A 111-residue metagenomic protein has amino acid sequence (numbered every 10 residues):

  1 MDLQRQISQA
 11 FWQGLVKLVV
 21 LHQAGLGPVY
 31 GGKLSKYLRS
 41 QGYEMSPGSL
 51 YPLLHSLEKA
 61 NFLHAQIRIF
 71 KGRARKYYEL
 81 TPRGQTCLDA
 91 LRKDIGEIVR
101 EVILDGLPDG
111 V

Functional and structural regions predicted by a protein language model:
M1-Q9: Short, Lys/Arg-enriched N-terminal segment that forms or immediately precedes the first helix of a structured domain
S8-S49: N-terminal helix-turn-helix DNA-binding core of bacterial DNA-binding proteins
K36, E58-K59: Alpha-helical residues within the helix-turn-helix
S49-L50, G84: Helical "lid/switch" subdomain of P-loop NTPase nucleotide-binding domains
Y51-S56: Short, hydrophobic-biased segments on the C-terminal half of alpha helices that form "recognition helices"
A60-A74, E79: Beta-hairpin "wing" of winged helix-turn-helix
A74-R92: Basic, amphipathic "hinge/linker" alpha-helix immediately C-terminal to the N-terminal HTH DNA-binding motif
T86-V111: Amphipathic alpha-helical dimerization/coiled-coil segments that flank or bridge DNA-binding/regulatory modules
